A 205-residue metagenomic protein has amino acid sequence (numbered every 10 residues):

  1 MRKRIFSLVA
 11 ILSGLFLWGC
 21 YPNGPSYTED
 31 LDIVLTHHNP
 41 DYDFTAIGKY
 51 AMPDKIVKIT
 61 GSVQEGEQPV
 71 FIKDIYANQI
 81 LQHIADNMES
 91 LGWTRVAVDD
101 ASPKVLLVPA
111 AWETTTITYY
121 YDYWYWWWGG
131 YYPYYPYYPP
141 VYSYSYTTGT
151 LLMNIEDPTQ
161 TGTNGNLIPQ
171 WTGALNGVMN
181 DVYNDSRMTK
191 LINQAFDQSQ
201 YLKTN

Functional and structural regions predicted by a protein language model:
M1-L8: Bacterial N-terminal signal peptides that target proteins for export
F16-G19: C-terminal motif of bacterial Sec signal peptides marking the signal peptidase cleavage site
Y21-G24, D30-P40, S143-L152, T159-N205: C-terminal/domain-edge helix-coil "capping" segments
L31-Q64: Compositionally biased P/S/T/G-rich terminal and signal peptide-adjacent segments that lie outside catalytic cores
G48, Y76, I80, I84 (+1 more regions): Stable alpha-helical elements in mature extracytoplasmic
K55-A110: N-terminal segment of the mature soluble domain
V57-I59, W112-T116, Q160, N176-N180: Solvent-exposed loop/turn segments at secondary-structure junctions within structured extracellular/periplasmic domains
L106-G162: Surface-exposed short loop/turn segments
